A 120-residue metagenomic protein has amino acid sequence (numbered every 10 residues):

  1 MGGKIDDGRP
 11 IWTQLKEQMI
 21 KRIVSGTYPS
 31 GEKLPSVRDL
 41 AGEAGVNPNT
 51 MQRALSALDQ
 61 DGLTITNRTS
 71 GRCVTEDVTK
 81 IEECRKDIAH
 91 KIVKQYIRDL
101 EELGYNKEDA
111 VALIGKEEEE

Functional and structural regions predicted by a protein language model:
M1-K33, D39, D87-E120: Extreme N-terminal segment that seeds HTH/winged-HTH DNA-binding domains in transcriptional regulators
T27-Y28, A57, G62-L63: Short hinge/loop at the helix->beta-strand junction immediately C-terminal to the helix-turn-helix recognition helix
K33-A44, L58: A short alpha-helical element within helix-turn-helix/winged-helix DNA-binding domains across DNA-binding proteins
L34, T66-V74, V78-T79: Short, Lys/Arg-rich nucleic-acid/phosphate-binding segment
L40-A41, D59, E76, E118-E119: Short secondary-structure boundary/hinge segments and terminal tails
K80-R85: Short, charged/polar, Gly/Pro-enriched secondary-structure boundary elements
